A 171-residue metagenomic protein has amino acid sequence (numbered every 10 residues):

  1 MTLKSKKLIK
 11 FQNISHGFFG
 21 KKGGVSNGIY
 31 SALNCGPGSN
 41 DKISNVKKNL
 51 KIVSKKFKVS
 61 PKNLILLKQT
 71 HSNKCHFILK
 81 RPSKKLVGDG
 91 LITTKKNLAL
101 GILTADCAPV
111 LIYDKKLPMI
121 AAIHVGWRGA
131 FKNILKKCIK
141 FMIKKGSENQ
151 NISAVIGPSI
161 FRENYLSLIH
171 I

Functional and structural regions predicted by a protein language model:
M1-H170: Active-site microenvironment for binding and transforming phosphate-containing groups
